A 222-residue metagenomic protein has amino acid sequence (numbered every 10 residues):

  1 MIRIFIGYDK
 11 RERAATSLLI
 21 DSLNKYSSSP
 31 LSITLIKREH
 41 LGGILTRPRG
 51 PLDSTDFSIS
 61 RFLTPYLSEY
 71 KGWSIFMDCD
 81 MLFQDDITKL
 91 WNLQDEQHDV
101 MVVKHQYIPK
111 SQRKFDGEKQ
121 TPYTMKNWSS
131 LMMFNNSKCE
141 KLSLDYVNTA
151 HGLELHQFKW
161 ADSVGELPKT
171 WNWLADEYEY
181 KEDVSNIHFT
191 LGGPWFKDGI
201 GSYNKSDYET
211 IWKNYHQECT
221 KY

Functional and structural regions predicted by a protein language model:
I2-F5, R11, S29, T34-R38 (+2 more regions): A glycosyltransferase accessory/donor-loop signature
E12-R13, F83: Alpha-helix N-cap/loop-to-helix initiation residues
T16-I20: Short, highly selective alpha-helical patches that border small-molecule cofactor pockets in redox/cofactor-processing
S22-P30: Short, acidic, metal-binding catalytic loop of nucleotide-sugar glycosyltransferases
S32-L67: Active-site-proximal specificity loops/subdomain of glycosyltransferases
R47-L52, K114-K119, K181-V184: Short, surface-exposed amphipathic charged segments that create phosphate/polyanion-binding patches used for binding
S60-P109, M133: GT-A fold catalytic core of metal-dependent nucleotide-sugar glycosyltransferases, centered on the diacidic
L93-E154: Conserved catalytic core of nucleotide-sugar-dependent glycosyltransferases
